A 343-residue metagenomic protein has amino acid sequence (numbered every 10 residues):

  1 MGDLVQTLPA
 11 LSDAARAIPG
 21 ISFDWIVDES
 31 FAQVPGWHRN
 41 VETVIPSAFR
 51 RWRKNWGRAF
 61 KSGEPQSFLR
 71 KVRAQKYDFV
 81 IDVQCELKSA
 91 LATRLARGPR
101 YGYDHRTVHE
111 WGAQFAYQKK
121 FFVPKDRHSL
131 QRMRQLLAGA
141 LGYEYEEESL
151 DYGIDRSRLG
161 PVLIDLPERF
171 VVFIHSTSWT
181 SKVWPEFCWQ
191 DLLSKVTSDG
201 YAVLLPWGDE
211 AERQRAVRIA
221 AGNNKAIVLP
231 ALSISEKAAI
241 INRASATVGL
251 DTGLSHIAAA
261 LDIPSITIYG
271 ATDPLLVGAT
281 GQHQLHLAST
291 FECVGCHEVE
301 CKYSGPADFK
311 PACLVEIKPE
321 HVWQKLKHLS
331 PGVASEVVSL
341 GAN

Functional and structural regions predicted by a protein language model:
M1-N343: Catalytic machinery of carbohydrate-active enzymes, primarily nucleotide-sugar-dependent glycosyltransferases
